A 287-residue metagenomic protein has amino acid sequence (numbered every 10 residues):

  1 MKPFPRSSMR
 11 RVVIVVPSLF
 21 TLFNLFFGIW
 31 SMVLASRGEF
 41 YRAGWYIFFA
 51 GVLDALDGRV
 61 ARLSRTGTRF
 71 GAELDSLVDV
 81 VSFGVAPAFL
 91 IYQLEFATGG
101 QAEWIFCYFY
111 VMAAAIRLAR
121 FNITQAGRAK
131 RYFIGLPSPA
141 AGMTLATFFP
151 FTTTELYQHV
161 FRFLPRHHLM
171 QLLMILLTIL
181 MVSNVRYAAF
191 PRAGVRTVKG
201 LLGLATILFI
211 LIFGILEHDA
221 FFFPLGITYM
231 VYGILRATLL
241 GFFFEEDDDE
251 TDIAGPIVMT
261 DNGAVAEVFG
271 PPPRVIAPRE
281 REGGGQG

Functional and structural regions predicted by a protein language model:
M1-A55, R236, G287: Topogenic membrane-insertion module of multi-pass membrane proteins
M1-P5, K130-G287: C-terminal membrane-associated helical module and adjoining short loops/tails
K2-V12, S36-R42, L63-A72, F96-I105 (+2 more regions): Short juxtamembrane and helix-loop transition motifs at transmembrane-helix boundaries in membrane proteins
I14-T21, L63-L118: Multi-pass membrane catalytic core of lipid/isoprenoid biosynthesis enzymes
F26-I29, V85-A88, L204-I212: Hydrophobic, membrane-inserted alpha-helices
W30-Y46, V81, V85-I105, F148-L169 (+1 more regions): Helix-coil boundary and interhelical linker segments in multi-pass alpha-helical membrane proteins
G51-L56, Y110-R117, I179, I227-T238: Alpha-helical transmembrane segments and their membrane-interface exit regions
R59-T68, A115-K130, G135, V182-P191: C-terminal ends of transmembrane helices
